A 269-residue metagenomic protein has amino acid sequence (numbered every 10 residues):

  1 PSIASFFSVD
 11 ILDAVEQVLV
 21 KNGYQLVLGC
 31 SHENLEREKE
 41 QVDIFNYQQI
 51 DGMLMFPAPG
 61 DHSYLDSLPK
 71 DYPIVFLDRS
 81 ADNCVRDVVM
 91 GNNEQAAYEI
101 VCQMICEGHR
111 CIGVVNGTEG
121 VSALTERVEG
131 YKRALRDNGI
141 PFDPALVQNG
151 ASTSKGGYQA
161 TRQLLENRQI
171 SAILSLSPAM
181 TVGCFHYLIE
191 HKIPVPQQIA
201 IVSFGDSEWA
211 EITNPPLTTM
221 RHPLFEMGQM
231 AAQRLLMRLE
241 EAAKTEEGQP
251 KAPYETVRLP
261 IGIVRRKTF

Functional and structural regions predicted by a protein language model:
P1, S31, P57-A58, R79-A81 (+1 more regions): Histidine-centered beta-alpha loop that forms part of the nucleotide-sugar donor binding/catalytic region in diverse
P1-Q17: N-terminal winged-helix
P1-S2, A58, G117, T268: Residue-level recognition of strand-loop junctions within catalytic nucleotide-signaling folds
S2-S5, C30, V88-V89, N93: Short, glycine-rich nucleotide/cofactor-binding loops
S2-S5, H32-E33, G117-S122: Short histidine/acidic/glycine/proline-rich micro-motifs that form metal- and phosphate-coordinating active-site loops
A14-Q25, E40, N46, P69-F76 (+1 more regions): Bacterial carbohydrate/catabolite-sensing allosteric modules
Q17-S63: Central regulatory/effector-binding core of bacterial HTH transcription factors
D66: Metal-dependent catalytic neighborhoods of phosphoester/phosphodiester hydrolases
